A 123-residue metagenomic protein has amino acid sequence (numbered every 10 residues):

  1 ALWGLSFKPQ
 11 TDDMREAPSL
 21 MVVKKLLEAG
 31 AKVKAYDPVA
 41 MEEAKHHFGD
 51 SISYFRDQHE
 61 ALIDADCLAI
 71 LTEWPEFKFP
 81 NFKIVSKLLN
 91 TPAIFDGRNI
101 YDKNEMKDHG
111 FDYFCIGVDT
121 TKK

Functional and structural regions predicted by a protein language model:
A1-K123: Structural/interface elements that position substrates and couple domains in central-metabolism enzymes
